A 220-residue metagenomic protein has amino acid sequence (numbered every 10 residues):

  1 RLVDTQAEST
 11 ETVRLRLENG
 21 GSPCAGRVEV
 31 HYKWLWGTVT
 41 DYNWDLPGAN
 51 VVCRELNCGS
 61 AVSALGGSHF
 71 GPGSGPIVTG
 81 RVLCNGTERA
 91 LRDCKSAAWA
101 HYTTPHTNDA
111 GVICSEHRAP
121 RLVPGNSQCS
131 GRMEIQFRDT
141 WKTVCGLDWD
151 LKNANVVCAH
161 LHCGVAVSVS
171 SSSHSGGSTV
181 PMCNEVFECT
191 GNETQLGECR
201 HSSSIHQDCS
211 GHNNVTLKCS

Functional and structural regions predicted by a protein language model:
R1-S220: Intrinsic disorder and flexible/low-complexity segments
